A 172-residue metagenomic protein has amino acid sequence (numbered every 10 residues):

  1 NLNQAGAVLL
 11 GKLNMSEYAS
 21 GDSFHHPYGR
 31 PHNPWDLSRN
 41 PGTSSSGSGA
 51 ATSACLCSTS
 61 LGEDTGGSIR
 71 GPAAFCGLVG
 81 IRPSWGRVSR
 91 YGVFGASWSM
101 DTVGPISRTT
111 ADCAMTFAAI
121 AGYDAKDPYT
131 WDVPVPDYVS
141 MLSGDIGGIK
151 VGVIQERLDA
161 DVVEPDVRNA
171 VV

Functional and structural regions predicted by a protein language model:
N1, M100, A125-V172: Gly/Ser-rich, acidic/histidine-flanked active-site/gating loops
N3-D124: Short glycine/serine-rich loop segments
